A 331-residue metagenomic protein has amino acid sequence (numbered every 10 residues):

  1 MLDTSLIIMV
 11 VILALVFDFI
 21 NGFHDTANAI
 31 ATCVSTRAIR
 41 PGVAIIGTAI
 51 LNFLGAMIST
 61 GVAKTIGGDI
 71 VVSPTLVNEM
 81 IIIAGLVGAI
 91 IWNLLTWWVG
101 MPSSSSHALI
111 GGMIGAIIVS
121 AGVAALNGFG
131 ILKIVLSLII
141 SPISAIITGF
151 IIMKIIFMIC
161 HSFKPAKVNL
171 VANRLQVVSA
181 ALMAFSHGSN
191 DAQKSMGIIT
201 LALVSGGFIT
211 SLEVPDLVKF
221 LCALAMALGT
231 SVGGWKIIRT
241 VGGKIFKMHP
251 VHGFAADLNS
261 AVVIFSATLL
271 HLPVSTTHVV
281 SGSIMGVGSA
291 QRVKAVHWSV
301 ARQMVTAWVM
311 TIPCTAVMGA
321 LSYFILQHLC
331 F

Functional and structural regions predicted by a protein language model:
M1-F331: Multi-pass alpha-helical transmembrane bundle typical of ion/small-solute transporters and intramembrane aspartyl
